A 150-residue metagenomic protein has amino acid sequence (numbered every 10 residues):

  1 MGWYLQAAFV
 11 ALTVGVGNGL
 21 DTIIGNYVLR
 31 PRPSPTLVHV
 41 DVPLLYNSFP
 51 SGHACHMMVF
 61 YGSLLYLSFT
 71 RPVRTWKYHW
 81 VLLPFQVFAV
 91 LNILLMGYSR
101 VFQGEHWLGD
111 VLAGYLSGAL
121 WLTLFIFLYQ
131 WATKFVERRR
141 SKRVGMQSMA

Functional and structural regions predicted by a protein language model:
M1, I23-G25, V81: A short alpha-helix capping/helix-coil boundary motif
M1, V28-L29, Q103-G104: Short helix-capping/hinge motifs at transmembrane helix termini and TM-loop junctions
M1-G19: Interfacial segments of alpha-helical transmembrane regions
A7, S34-L37: Short, hydrophobic secondary-structure boundary micro-motifs
G15-R32: Transmembrane alpha-helix/helix-exit interface in multi-pass inner-membrane proteins
L37-A150: Membrane-embedded catalytic cores of phosphoryl/pyrophosphoryl-handling enzymes
